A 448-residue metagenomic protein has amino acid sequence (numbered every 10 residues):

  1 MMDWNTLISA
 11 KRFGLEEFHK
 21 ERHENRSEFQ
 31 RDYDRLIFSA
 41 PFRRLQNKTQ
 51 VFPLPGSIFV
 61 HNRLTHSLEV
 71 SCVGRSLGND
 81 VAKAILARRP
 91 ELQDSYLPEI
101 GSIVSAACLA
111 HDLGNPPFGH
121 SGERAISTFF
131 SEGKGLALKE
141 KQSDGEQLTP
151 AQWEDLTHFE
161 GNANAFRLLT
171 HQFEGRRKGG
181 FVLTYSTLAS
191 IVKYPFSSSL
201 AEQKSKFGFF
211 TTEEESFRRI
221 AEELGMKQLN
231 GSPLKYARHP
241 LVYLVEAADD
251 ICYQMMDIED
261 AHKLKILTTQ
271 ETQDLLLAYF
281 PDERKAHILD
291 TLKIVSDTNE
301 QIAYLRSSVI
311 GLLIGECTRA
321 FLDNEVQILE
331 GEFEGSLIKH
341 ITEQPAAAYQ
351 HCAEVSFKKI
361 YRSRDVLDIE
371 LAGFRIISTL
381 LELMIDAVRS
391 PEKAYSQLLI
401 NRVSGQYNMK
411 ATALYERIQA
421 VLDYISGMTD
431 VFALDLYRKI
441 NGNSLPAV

Functional and structural regions predicted by a protein language model:
M1-N25, I37-K48, S57, L68 (+4 more regions): Sequence-structural signature of the catalytic-core scaffold of metal-dependent phosphohydrolases that act on
Q30-R43, I341-A348: Acidic, low-complexity proline/glycine-rich segments
K48-I58, V355-I360: A short small-residue
H61-L64: Low-complexity, highly charged intrinsically disordered N-terminal segments that act as targeting/localization
C252, M256, D260, I314-V326 (+6 more regions): Hydrophobic alpha-helix feature that most strongly marks membrane-spanning transmembrane helices and their immediate
E283-C317, L322-I328, E332-L337, Y395: Polyanionic (Asp/Glu-rich) segments that form extended negatively charged tracts
L322-S404: Substrate-recognition/cap regions that form aromatic- and gly/pro-loop-enriched pockets for small-molecule ligands
S390, Q397-L445: C-terminal amphipathic alpha-helical interaction region
